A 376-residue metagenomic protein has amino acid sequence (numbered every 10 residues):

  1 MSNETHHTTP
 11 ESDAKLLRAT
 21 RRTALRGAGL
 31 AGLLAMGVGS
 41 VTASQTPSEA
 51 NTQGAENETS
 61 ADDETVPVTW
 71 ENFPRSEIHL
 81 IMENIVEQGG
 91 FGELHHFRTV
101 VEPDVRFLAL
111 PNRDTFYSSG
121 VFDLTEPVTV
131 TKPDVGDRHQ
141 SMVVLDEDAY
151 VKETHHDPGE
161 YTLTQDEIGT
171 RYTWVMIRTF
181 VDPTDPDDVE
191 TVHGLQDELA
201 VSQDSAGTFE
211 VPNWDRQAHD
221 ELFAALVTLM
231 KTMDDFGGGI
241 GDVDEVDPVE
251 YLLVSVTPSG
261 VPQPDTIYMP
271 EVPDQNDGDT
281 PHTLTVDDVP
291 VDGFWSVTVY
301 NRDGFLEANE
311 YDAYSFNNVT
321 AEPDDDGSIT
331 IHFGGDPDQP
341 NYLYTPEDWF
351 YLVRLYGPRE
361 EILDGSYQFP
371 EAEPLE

Functional and structural regions predicted by a protein language model:
M1-A19: N-terminal secretory signal peptides
N3, Q45-N57: Intrinsically disordered, low-complexity Ser/Thr/Pro-rich tracts
E11, L33, G89-F91: Glycine-rich, low-complexity segments
L16-T23, L34-A50: N-terminal twin-arginine translocation
T23-R26, Y251: Hydrophobic alpha-helical context, especially transmembrane and signal-peptide helices
A28-G32: Sec-dependent signal peptide hydrophobic core
G54-E376: A compositional/structural signature for long, glycine/proline-rich flexible linkers and loops on extracytoplasmic
